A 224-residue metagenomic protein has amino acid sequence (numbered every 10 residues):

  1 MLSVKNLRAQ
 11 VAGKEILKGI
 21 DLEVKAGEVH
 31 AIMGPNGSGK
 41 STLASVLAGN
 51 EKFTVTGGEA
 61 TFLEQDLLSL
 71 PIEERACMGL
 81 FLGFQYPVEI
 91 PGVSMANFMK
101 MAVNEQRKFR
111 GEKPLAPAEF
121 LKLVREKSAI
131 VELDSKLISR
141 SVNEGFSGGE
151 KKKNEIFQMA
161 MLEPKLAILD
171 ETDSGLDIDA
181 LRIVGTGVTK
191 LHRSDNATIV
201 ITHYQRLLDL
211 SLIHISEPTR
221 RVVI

Functional and structural regions predicted by a protein language model:
L2-V4, L17-G19: Conserved structural motif at the start of ABC-family nucleotide-binding domains
M33-P35: The feature captures the beta-strand-to-loop junction immediately N-terminal to the Walker
E59-R75, N143: ABC ATPase NBD Q-loop/coupling interface
V88-K165: ABC-family P-loop ATPase nucleotide-binding domains
E171-T172, D179: Walker B catalytic motif
L181-S194: Helical segment within the ABC ATPase nucleotide-binding domain
I213-I224: Single conserved hydrophobic/aromatic residue that forms the stacking wall/gate of nucleotide- or nucleobase-binding
